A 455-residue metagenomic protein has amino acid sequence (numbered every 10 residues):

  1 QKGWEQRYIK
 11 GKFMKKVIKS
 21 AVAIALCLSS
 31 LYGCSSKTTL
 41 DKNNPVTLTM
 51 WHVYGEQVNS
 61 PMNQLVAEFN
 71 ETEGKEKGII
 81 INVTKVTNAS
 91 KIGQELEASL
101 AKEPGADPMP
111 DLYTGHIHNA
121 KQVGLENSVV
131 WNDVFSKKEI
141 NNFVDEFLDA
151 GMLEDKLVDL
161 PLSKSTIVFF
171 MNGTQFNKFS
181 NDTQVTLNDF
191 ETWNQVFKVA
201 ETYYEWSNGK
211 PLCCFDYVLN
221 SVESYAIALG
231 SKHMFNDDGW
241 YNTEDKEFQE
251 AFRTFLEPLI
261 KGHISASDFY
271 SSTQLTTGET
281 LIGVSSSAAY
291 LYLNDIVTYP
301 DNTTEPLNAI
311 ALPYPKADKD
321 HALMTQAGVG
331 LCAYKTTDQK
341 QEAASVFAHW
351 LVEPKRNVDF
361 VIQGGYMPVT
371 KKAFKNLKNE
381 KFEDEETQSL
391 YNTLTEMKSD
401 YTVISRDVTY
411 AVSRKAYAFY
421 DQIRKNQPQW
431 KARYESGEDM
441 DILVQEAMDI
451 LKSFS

Functional and structural regions predicted by a protein language model:
N44-E56, G78-K85, D111-L112, C213: Short, well-ordered beta-strand elements
E56-I80: Short, polar/charged alpha-helical segment
K75-F143, K178-S180, L281-I282, P300-T303: Extracytoplasmic "Venus flytrap"/periplasmic binding protein-like
Y113-V168, N194-F197, P306-P315, E383: Hinge/lid segment of periplasmic solute-binding proteins
E154-L162, I167, N194-Y241, T280: Extracytoplasmic/periplasmic solute-binding protein
F197-E201, D237-D268, Y314: Glycine-centered hinge/linker elements that transmit conformational signals in sensory and ligand-binding systems
P300-K372: Extracytoplasmic/periplasmic substrate-recognition and gating elements
T325, T387-K452: C-terminal capping/gating helix-and-loop segments adjacent to ligand/active sites or protein-protein/ligand interfaces
